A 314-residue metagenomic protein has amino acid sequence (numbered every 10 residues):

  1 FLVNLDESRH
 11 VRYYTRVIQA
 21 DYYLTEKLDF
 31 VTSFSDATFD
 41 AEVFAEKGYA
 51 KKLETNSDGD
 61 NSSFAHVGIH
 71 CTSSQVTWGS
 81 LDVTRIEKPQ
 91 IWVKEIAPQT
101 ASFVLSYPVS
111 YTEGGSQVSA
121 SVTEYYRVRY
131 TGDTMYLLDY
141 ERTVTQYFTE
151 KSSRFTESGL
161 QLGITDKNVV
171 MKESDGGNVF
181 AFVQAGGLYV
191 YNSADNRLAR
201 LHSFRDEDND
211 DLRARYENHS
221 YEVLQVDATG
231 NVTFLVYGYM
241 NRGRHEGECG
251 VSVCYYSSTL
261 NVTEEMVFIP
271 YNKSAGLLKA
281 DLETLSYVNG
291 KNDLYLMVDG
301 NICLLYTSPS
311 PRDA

Functional and structural regions predicted by a protein language model:
F1, C71-S116, H219-A228, V232: Surface-exposed, charged secondary-structure patches
V3-D82, F155-R197, R205-D206, A214-H219 (+5 more regions): Core segments of small alpha/beta cavity-forming domains
H10-V17, Q90, S121-R127: Well-ordered beta-strand positions in beta-sheet-rich domains
I18, D139-T149, P270-N272: Short, solvent-exposed aromatic-acidic interface loops
T100-L137, E141: Exposed beta-sheet edge and beta->alpha loop/turn motif
M135-L138, Y147-T149, L198, N261-E265: Tryptophan-centered short beta-strand motifs
Y306-D313: Conserved small/polar residues in nucleotide/adenosyl-binding loops
